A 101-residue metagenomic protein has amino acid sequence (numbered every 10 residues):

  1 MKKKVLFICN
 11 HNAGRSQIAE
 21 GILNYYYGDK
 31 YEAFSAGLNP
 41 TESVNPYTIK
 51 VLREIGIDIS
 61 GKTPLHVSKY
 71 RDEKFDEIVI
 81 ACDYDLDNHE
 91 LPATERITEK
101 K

Functional and structural regions predicted by a protein language model:
K2-S68: Conserved active-site segments centered on acidic
H11-A13, D83-L86: Short glycine-rich anion-binding loops that position phosphate/pyrophosphate groups of nucleotides and phosphorylated
G37, C82, E99-K101: Residues at the C-termini of beta-strands that transition into short coil/loop
T41-V44, D85-H89: Short, charged/polar "capping" segments at the starts of alpha-helices and the immediately preceding loops
F75-D76: Local beta-strand N-terminus motif with an aromatic residue
V79: N-terminal Rossmann-like NAD(P) cofactor-binding module of classical short-chain dehydrogenase/reductase
L86-K101: Phosphate-binding/catalytic loops
